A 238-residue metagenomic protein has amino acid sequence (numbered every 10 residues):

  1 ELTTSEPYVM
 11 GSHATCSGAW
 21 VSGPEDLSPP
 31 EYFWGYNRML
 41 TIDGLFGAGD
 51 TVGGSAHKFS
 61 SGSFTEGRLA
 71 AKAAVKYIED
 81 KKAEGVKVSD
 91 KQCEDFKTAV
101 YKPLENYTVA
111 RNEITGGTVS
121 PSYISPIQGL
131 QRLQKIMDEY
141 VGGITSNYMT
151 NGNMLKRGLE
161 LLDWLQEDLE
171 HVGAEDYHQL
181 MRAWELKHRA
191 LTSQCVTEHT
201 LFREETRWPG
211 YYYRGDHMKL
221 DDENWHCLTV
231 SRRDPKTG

Functional and structural regions predicted by a protein language model:
E1-G23, E31, D43: Dinucleotide-binding/catalytic capping subdomain of oxidoreductase cores
A14, D26-G238: Glycine- and aromatic-enriched mobile tails/lids
